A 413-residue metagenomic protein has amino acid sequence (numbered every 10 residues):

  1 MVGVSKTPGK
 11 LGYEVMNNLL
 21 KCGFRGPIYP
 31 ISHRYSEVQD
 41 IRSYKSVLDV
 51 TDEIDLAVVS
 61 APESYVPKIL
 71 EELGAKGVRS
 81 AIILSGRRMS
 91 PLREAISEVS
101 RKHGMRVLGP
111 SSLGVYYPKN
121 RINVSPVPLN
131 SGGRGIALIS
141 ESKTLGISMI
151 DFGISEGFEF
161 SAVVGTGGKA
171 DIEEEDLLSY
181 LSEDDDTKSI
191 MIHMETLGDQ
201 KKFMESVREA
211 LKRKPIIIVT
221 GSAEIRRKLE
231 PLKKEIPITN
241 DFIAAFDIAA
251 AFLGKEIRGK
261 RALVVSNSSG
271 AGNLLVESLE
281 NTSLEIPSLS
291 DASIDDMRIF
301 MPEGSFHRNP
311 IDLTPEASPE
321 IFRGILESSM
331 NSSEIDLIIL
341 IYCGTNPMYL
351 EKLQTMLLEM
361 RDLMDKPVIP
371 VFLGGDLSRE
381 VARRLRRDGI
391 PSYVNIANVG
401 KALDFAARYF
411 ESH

Functional and structural regions predicted by a protein language model:
V2-H413: Catalytic-core regions of core metabolic enzymes, especially those transforming organic acids/acyl-group intermediates
